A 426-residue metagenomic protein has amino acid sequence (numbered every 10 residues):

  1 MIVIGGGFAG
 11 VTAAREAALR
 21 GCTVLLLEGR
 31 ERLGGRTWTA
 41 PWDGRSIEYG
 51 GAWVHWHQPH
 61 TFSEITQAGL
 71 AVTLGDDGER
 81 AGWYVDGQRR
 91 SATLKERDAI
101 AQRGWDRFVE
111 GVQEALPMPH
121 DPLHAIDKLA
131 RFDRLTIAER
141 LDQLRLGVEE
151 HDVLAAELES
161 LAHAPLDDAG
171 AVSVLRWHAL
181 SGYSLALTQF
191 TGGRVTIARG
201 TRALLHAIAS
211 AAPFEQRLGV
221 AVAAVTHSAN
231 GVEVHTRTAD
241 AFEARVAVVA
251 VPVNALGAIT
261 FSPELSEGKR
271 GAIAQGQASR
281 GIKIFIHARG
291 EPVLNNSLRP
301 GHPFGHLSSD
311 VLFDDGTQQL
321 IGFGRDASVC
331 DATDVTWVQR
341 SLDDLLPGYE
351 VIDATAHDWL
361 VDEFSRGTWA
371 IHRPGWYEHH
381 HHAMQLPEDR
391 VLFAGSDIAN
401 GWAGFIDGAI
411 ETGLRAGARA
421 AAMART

Functional and structural regions predicted by a protein language model:
M1-L26: N-terminal Rossmann-like FAD-binding beta1-loop-alpha1 element of flavoenzymes
T12, R20, G231-E233, N296-T426: Conserved flavin/dinucleotide-binding core of flavoenzymes
A18-W42: Glycine-rich FAD pyrophosphate-binding loop
R45-A115: Dinucleotide-binding Rossmann-like beta1-alpha1 core, especially the glycine-rich loop that anchors the ADP
H120-A221, G231, A250, T260 (+1 more regions): Active-site/ligand-binding neighborhood in enzyme catalytic cores
R237-V246: Core beta-strand elements of the Rossmann-like FAD/NAD(P) dinucleotide-binding domain in flavoenzyme oxidoreductases
A247-E267: Flavin (primarily FAD) binding-site architecture
L265-N295: Central beta-strand plus flanking loop segment that forms part of the substrate or channel wall within the catalytic
